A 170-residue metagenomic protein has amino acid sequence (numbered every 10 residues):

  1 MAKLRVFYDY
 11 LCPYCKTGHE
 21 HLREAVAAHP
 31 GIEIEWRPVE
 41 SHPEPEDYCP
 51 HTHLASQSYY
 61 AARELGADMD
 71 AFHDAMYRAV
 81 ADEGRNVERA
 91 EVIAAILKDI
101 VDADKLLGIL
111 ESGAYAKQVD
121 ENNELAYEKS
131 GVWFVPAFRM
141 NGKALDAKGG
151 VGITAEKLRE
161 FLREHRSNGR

Functional and structural regions predicted by a protein language model:
M1-A2: A short beta-strand-turn-helix
R5-Y10, K16-A95, N168: Structural alpha/beta surface segment adjacent to cysteine/selenocysteine redox centers across thiol/disulfide enzymes
F7-Y8, H19-P30, A94-R170: C-terminal cap of thioredoxin/glutaredoxin-like
